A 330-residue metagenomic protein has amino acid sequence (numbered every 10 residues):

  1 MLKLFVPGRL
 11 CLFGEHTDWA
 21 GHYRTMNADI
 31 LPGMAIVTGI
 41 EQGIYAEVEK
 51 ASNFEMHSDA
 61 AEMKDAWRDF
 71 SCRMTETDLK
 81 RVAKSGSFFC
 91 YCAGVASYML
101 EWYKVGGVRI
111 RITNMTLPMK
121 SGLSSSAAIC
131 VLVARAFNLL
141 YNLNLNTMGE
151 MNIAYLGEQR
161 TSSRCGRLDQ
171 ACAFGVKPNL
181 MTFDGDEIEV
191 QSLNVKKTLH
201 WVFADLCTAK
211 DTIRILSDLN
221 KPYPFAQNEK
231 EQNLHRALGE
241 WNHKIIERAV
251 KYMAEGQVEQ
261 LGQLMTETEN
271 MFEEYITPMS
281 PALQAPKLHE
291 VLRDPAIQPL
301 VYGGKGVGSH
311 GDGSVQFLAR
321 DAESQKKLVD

Functional and structural regions predicted by a protein language model:
M1-A35, E41-C90, S97-E101, N152-S162 (+2 more regions): C-terminal nucleotide
A96-S97, E101-S121: Glycine- and acidic-rich phosphate- and metal-coordinating loops
M99-G106, L139-L145, E255: Secondary-structure boundary elements
V108-T113, L145-G157, Q263-L264: Beta-strand segments within the central parallel beta-sheet cores of soluble alpha/beta enzyme folds
G122-N146: DPxDG-like acidic metal-binding loop motif
L123-S125, G304-V307: Short glycine/threonine-rich catalytic loop with a Thr-x-Gly-x-Asp
D312: Active-site pocket scaffolds in enzymes
